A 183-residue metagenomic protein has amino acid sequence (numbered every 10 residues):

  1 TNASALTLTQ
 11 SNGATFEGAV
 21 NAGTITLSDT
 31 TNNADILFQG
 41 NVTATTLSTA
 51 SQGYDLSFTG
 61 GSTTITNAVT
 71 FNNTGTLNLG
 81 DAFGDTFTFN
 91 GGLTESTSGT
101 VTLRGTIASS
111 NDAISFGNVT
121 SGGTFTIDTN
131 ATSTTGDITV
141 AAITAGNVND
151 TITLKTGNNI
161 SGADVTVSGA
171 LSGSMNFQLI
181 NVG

Functional and structural regions predicted by a protein language model:
T1-G183: Extracellular lectin-like interaction modules
